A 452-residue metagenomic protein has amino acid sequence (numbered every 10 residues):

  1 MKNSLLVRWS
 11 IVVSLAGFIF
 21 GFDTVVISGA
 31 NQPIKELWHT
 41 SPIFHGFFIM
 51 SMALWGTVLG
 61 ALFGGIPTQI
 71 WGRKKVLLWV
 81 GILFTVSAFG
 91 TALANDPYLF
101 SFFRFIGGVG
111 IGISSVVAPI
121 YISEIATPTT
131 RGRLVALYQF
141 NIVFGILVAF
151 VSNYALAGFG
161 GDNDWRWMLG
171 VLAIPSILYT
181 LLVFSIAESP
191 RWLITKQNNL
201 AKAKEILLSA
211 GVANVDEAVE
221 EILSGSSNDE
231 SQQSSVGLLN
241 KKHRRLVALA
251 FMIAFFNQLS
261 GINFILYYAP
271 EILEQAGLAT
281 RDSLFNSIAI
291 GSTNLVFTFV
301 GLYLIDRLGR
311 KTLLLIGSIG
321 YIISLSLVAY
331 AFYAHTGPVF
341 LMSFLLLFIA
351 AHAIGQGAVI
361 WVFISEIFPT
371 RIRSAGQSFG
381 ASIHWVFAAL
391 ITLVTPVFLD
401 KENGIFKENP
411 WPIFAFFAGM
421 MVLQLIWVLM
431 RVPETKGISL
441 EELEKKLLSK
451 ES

Functional and structural regions predicted by a protein language model:
M1-A201, E205-L208, S227-S452: Alpha-helical transmembrane bundle of multi-pass membrane proteins
A213-D216, A279: Conserved H-loop
V215-S227: Short, well-structured alpha-helical segments
